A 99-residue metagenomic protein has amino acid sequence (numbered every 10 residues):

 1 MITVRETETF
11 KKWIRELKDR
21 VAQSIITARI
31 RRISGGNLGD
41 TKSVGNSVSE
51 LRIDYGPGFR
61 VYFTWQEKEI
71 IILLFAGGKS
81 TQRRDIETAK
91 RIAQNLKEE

Functional and structural regions predicted by a protein language model:
I2-R31: Solvent-exposed, charged helical/coil patches that constitute nucleic-acid or partner-interaction surfaces
T3-V4, K12, Q23, L38 (+2 more regions): Enriched for short, Lys/Arg-rich terminal
K18, S34, K97-E99: Secondary-structure transition/hinge residues
A28-Y55: A short, surface-exposed loop/turn module that caps and links secondary-structure elements
